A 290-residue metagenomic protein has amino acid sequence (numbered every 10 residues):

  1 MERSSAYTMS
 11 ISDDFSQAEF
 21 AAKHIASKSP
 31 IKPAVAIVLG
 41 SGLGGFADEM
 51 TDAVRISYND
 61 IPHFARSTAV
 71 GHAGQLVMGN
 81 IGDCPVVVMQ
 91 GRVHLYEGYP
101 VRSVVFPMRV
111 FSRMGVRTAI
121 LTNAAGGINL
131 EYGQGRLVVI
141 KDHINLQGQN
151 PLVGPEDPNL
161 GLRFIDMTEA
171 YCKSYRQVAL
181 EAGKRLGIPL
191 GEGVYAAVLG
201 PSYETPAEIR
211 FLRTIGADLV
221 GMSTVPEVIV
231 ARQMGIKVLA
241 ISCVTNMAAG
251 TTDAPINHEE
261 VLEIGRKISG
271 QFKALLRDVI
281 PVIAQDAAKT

Functional and structural regions predicted by a protein language model:
E2-R3, Y7-M167: Metabolite-binding pocket within alpha/beta catalytic cores that recognizes anionic/polar moieties
H24, K28, S174, V178-P189 (+1 more regions): Generic non-transmembrane alpha-helical segments
F111-G115, R213, R232: Non-catalytic positions within long, well-ordered alpha-helices that form the structural scaffold/packing of enzyme
R117-T118, D218, K237: Short acidic/polar active-site loop segments enriched in Thr and Asp
E156-V198: Metal-dependent peptidase/peptidase-like ectodomains
E181-D218, I283-A284: Active-site/ligand-binding-proximal alpha/beta "capping" segment
M222-E260: Zn-dependent metallopeptidase/amidohydrolase metal-coordination segment
A248-T290: His/Asp/Glu-rich mid-to-C-terminal helical/loop segments that flank catalytic regions of hydrolases
